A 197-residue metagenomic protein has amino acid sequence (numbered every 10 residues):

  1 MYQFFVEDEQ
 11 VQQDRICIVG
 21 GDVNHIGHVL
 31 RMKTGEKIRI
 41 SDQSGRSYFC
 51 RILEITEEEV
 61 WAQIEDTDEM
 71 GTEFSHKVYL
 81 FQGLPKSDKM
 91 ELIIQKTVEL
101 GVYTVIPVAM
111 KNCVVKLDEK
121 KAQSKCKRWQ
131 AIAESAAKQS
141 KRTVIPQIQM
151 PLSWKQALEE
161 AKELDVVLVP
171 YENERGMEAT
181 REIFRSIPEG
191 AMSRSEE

Functional and structural regions predicted by a protein language model:
M1-E69: N-terminal positively charged helical leader segments and presequences
V11-Q12, S153-L158, R175-M177: A short acidic, often aromatic-flanked loop/helix-cap motif at beta-alpha or helix-coil junctions that lines enzyme
C17, Y79, V169, S193-R194: Conserved beta-strand segments that form the floor/walls of ligand-binding pockets within enzyme and binding domains
I38, Q63, E69, E73-F81 (+1 more regions): Mobile, glycine- and charge-enriched loop segments and immediately flanking short secondary-structure elements within
G71-V169: RNA substrate-binding interface of SAM-dependent RNA methyltransferases
A157-K162, T180-G190: Short amphipathic alpha-helix with an adjacent loop that forms part of the alpha/beta core around
E197: Conserved small/polar residues in nucleotide/adenosyl-binding loops
